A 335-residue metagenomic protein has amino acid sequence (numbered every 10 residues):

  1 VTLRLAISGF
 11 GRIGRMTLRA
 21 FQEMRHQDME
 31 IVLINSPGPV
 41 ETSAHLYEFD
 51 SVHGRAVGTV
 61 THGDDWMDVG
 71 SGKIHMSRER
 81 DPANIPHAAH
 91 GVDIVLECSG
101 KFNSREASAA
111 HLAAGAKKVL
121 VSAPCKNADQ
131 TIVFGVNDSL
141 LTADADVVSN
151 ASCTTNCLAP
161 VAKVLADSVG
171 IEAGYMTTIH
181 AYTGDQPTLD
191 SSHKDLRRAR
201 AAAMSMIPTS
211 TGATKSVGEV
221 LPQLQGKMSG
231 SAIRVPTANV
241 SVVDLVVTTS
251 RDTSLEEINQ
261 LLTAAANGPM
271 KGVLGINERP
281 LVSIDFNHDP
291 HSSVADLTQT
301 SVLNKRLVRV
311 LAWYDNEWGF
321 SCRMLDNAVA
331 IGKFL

Functional and structural regions predicted by a protein language model:
V1-A199, V302, M324-D326, F334: N-terminal Rossmann-like NAD(P) cofactor-binding subdomain of oxidoreductases, focused on the glycine-rich
T2-L3, G230, V242, V246-L335: C-terminal active-site/capping subdomain that shapes the small-molecule cofactor and substrate pocket of enzyme
F10, G14, S104, A151-T154 (+9 more regions): Generic structural signal for well-ordered, non-membrane alpha-helical segments in soluble metabolic enzymes
L18, A109, A159-A166, T177 (+7 more regions): Predominant activation on well-ordered alpha-helical scaffold segments within soluble catalytic domains
P37-V40, C125-K126, S152-T154, T178-D185 (+4 more regions): Glycine-rich beta-alpha junction loops
M67, I132-F134, V147, L189 (+5 more regions): Short clusters of hydrophobic/aromatic residues that line enzyme substrate/ligand-binding pockets
M76-D81, G226-K227, S292: Short gly/ser/thr-rich secondary-structure transition/capping motifs
D167, I171-A238: Acidic, glycine-rich segments within the central catalytic cores of soluble metabolic enzymes that bind/position
